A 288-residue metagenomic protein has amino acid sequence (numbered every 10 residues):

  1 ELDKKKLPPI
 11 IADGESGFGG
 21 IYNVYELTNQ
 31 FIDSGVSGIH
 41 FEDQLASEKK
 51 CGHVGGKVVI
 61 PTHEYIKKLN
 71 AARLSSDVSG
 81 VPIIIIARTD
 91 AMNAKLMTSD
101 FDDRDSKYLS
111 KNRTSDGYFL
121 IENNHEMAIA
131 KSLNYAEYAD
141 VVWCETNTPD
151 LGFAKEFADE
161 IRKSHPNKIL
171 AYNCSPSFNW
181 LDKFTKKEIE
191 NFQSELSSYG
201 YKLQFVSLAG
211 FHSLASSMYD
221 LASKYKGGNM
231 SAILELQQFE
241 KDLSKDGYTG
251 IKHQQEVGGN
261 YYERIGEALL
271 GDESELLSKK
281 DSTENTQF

Functional and structural regions predicted by a protein language model:
E1-Y172, P176-F178, D182-F205, Y219 (+2 more regions): Alpha/beta enzyme core
S194-S223, N229-E263: Substrate-binding cleft of secreted/luminal carbohydrate-active enzymes
